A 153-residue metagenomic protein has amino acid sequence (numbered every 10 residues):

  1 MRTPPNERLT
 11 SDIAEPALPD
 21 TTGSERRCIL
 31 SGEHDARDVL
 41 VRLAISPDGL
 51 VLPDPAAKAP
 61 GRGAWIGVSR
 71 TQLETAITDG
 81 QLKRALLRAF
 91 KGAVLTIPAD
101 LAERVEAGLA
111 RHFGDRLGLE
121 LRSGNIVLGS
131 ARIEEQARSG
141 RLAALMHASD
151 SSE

Functional and structural regions predicted by a protein language model:
M1-G80, R84: N-terminal cysteine/histidine-rich coordination modules
E25-C28, A143-S149: Local sequence-structure signature of Cys/Sec-based thiol-disulfide redox active-site neighborhoods
T71-H147: Extended interfacial segments that mediate partner engagement and assembly in macromolecular machines
